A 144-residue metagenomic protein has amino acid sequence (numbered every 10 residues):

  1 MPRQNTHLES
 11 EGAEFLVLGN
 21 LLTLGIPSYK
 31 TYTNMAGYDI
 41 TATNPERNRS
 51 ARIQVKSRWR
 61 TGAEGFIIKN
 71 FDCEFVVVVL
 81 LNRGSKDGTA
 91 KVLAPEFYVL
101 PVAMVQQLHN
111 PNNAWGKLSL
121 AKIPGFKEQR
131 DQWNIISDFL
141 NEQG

Functional and structural regions predicted by a protein language model:
M1-A36, T41-G144: Mixed-charge (Asp/Glu-Lys/Arg
